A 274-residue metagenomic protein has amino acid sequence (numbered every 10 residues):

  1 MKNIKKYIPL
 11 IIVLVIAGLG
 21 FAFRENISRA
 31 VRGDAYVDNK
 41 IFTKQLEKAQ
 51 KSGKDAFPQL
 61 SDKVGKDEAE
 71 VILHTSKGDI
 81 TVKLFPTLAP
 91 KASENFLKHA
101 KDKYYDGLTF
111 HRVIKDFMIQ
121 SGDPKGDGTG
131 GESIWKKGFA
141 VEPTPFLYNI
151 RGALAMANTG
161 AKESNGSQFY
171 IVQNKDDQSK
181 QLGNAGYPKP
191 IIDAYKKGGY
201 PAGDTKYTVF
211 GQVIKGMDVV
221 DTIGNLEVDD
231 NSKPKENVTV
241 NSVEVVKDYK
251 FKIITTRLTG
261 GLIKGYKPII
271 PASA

Functional and structural regions predicted by a protein language model:
M1-A274: Cyclophilin-like peptidyl-prolyl cis-trans isomerases
